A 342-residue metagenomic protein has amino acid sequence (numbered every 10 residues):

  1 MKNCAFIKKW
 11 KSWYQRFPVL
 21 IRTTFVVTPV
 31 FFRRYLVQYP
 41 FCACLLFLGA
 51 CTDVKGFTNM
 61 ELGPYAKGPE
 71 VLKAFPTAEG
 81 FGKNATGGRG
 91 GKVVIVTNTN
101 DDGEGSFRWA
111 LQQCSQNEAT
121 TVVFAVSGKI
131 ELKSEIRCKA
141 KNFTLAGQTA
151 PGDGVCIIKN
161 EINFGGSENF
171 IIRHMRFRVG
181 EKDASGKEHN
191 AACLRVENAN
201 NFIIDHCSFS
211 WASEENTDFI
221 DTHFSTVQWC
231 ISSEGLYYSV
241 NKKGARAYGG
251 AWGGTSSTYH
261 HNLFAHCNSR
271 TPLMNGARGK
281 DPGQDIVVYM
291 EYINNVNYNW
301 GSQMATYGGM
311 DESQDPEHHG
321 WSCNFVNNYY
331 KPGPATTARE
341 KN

Functional and structural regions predicted by a protein language model:
C4, C42-C44: Cysteine-centered motifs
W10-W13: Tryptophan (W) side chains
G49-A50: C-terminal motif of bacterial Sec signal peptides marking the signal peptidase cleavage site
N59-E70, A74-G80, K92, L111 (+4 more regions): Long, contiguous C-terminal flanking segments immediately downstream of a protein's structured core
K73-V122: Acidic Gly/Asp/Thr-rich repetitive segments characteristic of extracellular carbohydrate-active and adhesion proteins
R108-N117, K129-A146, V155-R173, V179-N200 (+1 more regions): Extracellular beta-strand-rich solenoid/capping regions of secreted or surface-exposed proteins that bind or remodel
N142, A146-G147, P151, E168-V179 (+5 more regions): Right-handed parallel beta-helix
E161, C193, N216, Y238-S239 (+6 more regions): Structural detector of coil-to-beta-strand junctions
